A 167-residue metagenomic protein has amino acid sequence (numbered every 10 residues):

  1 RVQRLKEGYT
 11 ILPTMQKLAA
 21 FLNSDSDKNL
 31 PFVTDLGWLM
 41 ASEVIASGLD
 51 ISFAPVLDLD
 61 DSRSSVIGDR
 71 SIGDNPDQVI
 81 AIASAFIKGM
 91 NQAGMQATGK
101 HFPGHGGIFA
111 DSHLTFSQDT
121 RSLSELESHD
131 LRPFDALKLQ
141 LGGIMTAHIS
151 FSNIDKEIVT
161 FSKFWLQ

Functional and structural regions predicted by a protein language model:
R1-V79, G106-D119, A147-K156: Enzymes and membrane/adaptor proteins characterized by extended Gly/Ser/Thr/Asp/Glu-rich, aromatic-dotted
Q78-Q167: Second-shell residues forming the walls of enzyme active-site clefts
